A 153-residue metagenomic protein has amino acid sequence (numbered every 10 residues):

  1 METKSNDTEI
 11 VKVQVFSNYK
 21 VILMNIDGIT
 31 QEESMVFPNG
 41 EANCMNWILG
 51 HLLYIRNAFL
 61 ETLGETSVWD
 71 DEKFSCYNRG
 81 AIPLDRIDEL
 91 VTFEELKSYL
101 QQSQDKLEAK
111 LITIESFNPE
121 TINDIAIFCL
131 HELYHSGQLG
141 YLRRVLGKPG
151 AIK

Functional and structural regions predicted by a protein language model:
E2-T3, F74-L84: Extended low-complexity intrinsically disordered regions
K4-K12, I87-E94: Active-site rim elements
V11-F16, L23, E32-R79, S116-K153: Short, contiguous alpha-helical
K20-N25, S103: Amphipathic alpha-helical packing segments from all-alpha helical-bundle domains
I26, L49, K97-L100: A generic alpha-helix structural signal
G28-T30: Short secondary-structure junctions
A81-F117, N123-F128: Acidic/histidine-rich alpha-helical segments that form the ligand environment of transition-metal centers
